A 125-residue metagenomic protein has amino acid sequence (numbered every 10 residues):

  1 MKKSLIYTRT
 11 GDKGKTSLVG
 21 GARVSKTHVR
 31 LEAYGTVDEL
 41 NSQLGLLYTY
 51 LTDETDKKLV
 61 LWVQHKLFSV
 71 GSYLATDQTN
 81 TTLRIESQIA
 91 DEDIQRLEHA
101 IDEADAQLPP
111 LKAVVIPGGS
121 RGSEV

Functional and structural regions predicted by a protein language model:
M1-V125: Phosphate/pyrophosphate-binding loop motifs in nucleotide- or prenyl diphosphate-using proteins
